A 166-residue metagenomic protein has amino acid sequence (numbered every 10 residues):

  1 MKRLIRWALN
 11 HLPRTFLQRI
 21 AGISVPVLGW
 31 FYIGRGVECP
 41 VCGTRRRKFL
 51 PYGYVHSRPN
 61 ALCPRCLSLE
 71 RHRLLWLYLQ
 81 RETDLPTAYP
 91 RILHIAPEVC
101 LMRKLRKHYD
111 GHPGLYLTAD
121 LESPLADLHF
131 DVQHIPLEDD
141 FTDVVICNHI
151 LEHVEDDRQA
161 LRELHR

Functional and structural regions predicted by a protein language model:
M1-E38: Membrane-proximal basic amphipathic "stem/tether" segments
V37, A61, P90: Cys/His-enriched microdomains
C39-C42, C63-C66: Short cysteine-rich clusters marking metal-coordination/redox-active sites
R46, E70: Cys/His-rich microdomains that often coordinate metals
L50-N60: Short linker/helix segments within small regulatory modules
L74-R81, E98-L101: Short acidic (Asp/Glu) patches
R81-T87, I135-P136: Glycine-rich helix-loop-beta junction characteristic of Rossmann-like nucleotide cofactor-binding loops
P90-R166: Conserved SAM-binding loop
